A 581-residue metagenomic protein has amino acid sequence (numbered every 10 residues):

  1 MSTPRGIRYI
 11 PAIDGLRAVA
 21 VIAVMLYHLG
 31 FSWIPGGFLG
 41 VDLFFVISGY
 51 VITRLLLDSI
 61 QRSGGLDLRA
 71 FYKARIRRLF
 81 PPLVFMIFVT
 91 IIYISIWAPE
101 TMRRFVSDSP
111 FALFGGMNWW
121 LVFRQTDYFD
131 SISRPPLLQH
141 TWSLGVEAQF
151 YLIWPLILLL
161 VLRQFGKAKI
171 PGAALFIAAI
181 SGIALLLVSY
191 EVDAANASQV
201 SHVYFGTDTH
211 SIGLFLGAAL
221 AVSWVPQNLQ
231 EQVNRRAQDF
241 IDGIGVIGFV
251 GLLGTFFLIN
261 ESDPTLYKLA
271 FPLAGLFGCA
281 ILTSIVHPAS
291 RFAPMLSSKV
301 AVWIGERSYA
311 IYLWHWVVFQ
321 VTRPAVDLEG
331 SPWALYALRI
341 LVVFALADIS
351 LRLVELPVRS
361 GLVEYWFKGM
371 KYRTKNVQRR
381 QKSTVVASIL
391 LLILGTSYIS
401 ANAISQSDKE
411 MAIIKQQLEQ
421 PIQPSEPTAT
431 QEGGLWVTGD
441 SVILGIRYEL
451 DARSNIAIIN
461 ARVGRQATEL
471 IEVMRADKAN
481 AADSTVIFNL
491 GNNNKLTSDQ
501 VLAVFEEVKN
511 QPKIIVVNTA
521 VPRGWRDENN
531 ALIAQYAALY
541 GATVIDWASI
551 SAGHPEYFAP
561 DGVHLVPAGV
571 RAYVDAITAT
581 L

Functional and structural regions predicted by a protein language model:
S2-I13, V19-A403: Hydrophobic membrane-embedded alpha-helices and membrane-water interface caps/short interhelical or interfacial loops
I13, I241, A301, R447 (+2 more regions): Short amphipathic alpha-helical segments and helix-helix/interface helices
F45, F114, W436-T438, A457-A461 (+3 more regions): Structural recognition of the beta-strand scaffold that forms the well-ordered cores of secreted hydrolase catalytic
G116, P288, R307, R453 (+2 more regions): Structured helix-beta-strand junction loops
L156, T265, L296, T497-V501 (+2 more regions): Residues at alpha-helix caps and immediate loop-helix transition turns in enzyme cores, especially N- and C-cap
A219, I259, V326-A334, F344 (+7 more regions): Extracellular/periplasmic envelope-modification machinery, especially enzymes that add or remove acyl/ester groups on
S484-I487, L496, Q500-Q511: Periplasmic/luminal catalytic loop of GT-C fold multi-pass membrane glycosyltransferases that transfer sugars from
V504-A531: Active-site segments of SGNH/GDSL-like serine hydrolases that catalyze O-acetyl group transfer/hydrolysis on lipids
